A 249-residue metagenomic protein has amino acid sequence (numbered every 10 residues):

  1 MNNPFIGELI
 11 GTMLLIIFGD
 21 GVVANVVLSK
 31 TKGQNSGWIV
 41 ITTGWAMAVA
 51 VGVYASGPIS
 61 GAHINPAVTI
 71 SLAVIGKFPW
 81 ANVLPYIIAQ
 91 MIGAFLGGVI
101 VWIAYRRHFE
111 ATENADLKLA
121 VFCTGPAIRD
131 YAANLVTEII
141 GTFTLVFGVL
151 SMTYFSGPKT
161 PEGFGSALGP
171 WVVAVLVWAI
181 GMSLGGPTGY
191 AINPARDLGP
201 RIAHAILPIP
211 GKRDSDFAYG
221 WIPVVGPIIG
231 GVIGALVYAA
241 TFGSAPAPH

Functional and structural regions predicted by a protein language model:
M1-H249: Membrane-interface helix-loop junctions and terminal tails of multi-pass membrane proteins
